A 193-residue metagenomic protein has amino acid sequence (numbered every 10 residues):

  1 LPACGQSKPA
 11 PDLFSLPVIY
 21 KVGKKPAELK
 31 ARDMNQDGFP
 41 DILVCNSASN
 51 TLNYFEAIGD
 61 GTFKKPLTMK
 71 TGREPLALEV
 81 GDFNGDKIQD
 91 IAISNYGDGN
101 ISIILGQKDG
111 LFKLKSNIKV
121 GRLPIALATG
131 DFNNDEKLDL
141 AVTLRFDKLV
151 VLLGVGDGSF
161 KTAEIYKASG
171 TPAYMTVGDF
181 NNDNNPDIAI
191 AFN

Functional and structural regions predicted by a protein language model:
C4-K24, E56-R73, L105-R122, L153-G170: Blade-edge motifs of beta-propeller repeat domains
I19-F39, S47: Beta-strand-rich domains and repeat architectures in extracellular enzymes and scaffolds, especially beta-propellers
K21, N35, N46, K64 (+8 more regions): Asparagine/serine/threonine-enriched low-complexity, disordered tracts, especially those forming N-linked glycosylation
A27-Q36, E56, L67, L76-G85 (+4 more regions): Beta-propeller blade termini
K30, I42-N46, I91-S94, L140-T143 (+1 more regions): Hydrophobic beta-strand segments that make up the repeating blades of beta-propeller and related beta-repeat
G38-P40, K87-Q89, E136-L138, N184-P186: Glycine-aliphatic tripeptides that mark coil-to-beta-strand junctions in extracellular and membrane proteins
T51-Y54, N100-I103, K148-L152: A short loop-to-beta-strand structural motif that recurs across blades of beta-propeller domains
